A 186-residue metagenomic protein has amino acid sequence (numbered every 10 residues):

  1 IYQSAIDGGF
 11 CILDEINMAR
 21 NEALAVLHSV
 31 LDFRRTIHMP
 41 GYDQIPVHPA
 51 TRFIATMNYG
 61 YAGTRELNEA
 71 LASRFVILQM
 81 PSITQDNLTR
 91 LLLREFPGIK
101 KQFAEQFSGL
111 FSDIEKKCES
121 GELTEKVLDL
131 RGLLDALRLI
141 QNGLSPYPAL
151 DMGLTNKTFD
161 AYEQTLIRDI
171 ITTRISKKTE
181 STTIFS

Functional and structural regions predicted by a protein language model:
I1-S186: C-terminal regulatory/interaction module of P-loop NTP-utilizing enzymes
